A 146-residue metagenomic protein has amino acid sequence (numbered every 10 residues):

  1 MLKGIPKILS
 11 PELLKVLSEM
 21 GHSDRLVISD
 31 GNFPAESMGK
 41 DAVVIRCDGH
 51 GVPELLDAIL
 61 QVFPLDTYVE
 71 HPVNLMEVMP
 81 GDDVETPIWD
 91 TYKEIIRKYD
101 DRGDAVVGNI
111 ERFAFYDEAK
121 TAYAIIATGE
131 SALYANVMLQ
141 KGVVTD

Functional and structural regions predicted by a protein language model:
M1-D48: Long, hydrophobic N-terminal alpha-helical segment
K3, D24-V27, A42-V43, D66-M76 (+3 more regions): Structural motif
G4, I8-E12, G21, H50-E54 (+3 more regions): Conserved active-site and cofactor/substrate-binding residues in soluble primary-metabolism enzymes
V16, M20-S23, A58-D66, T91 (+2 more regions): Change "in soluble alpha/beta enzymes" to "in soluble alpha/beta proteins
S37-D41, L56, A135-Q140: Short, glycine/acidic-enriched capping/hinge loops at junctions between secondary-structure elements
D41-H71: A phosphate-binding glycine/aspartate-rich beta-alpha loop in the early core of alpha/beta enzymes
V43-R46, L75-E85: Short, glycine/charged-rich beta-strand-loop motifs at protein surfaces that mediate ligand recognition and catalysis
P80-D146: Glycine-rich, aromatic-bearing surface loops/beta-hairpins
